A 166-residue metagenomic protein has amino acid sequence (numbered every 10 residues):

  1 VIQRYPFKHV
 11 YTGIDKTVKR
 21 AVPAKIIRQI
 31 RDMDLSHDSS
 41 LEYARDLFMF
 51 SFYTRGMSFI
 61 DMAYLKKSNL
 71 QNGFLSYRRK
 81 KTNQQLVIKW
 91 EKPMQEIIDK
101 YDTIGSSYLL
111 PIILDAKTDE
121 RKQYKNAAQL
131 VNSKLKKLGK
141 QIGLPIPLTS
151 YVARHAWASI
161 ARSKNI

Functional and structural regions predicted by a protein language model:
V1, S51-N72: Short, charged phosphate-coordinating catalytic segments
V1-D15, P111: Short, charged hinge/linker segments at domain and secondary-structure junctions
Y5-V10, Y64-K100: Conserved tyrosine-mediated DNA breakage-rejoining catalytic core shared by Y-recombinases
V10-Y43: Long, amphipathic, Lys/Arg-enriched alpha-helical "connector/arm" segment
T17, L35-D38, S76-K89, K117-A127 (+1 more regions): Short, contiguous acidic/charged loop-to-helix segments that flank catalytic cores in large enzymes
A21, I26-R28, E91-P145: Active-site/catalytic core of tyrosine-dependent DNA strand-transfer enzymes
I30, L47-F50, A158: Short alpha-helical "packing" element that flanks the helix-turn-helix/winged-helix DNA-binding module
D32-S39, N132-I166: Short, basic (Lys/Arg/His-rich) helix/loop patches that form interaction surfaces in the mid-to-C-terminal regions
